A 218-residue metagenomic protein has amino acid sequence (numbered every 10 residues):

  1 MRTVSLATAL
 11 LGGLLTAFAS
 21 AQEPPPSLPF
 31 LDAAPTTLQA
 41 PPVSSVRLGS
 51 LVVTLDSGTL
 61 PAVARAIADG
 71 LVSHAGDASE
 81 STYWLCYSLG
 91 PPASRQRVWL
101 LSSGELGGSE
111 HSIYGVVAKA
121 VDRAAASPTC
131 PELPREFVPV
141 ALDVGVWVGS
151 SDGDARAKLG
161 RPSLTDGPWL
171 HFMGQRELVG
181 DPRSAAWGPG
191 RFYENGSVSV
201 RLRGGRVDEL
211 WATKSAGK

Functional and structural regions predicted by a protein language model:
M1-R2: N-terminal secretory signal peptides that target proteins for export/translocation
S5-A17: Bacterial N-terminal signal peptides
A19-A21: Boundary at the C-terminal end of the N-terminal hydrophobic targeting segment
E23-T37, G58-R123, P131, R135-K218: A cross-family detector of function-defining hotspots
L38-V46: A short, surface-exposed helix-loop junction/capping segment
